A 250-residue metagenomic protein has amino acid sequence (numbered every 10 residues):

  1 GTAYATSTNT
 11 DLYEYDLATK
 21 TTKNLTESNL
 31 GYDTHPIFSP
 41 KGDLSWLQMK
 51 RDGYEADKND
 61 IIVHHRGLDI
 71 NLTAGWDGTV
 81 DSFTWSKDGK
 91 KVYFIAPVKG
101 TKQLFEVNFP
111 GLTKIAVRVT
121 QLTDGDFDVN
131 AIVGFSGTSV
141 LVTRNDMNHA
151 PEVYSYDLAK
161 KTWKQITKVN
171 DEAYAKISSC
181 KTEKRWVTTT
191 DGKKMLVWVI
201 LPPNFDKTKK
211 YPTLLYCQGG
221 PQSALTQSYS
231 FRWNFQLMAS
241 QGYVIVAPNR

Functional and structural regions predicted by a protein language model:
G1-Y13, N24-T34, L47-I62, T73-D81 (+3 more regions): A flexible loop/linker signature enriched in serine peptidases of the S9 family
D16-K20, H65-L68, N108-L112, D157-K161: Short loop/turn segments that connect beta-strands within beta-propeller blades
T19-T21, Y32, L68, F127-D128 (+2 more regions): Short acidic/polar mixed-charge low-complexity motifs
K20-N24, L68-N71, K114-V119, T162-Q165 (+1 more regions): Predominantly a core beta-strand signature of beta-propeller blades across repeat-based propeller domains
N29, L72-S82, R118-I132, T167-S178: Conserved blade-ending motifs and adjacent loop-strand segments that build the rim/top face of beta-propeller domains
H35-L44, F83-K91, I132-S139, T189: Blade-terminus and WD-like Trp-Asp/Gly-His loop motifs, strongest in beta-propeller folds
K87-G89, L104, L112: Long hydrophobic segments that form regular secondary structure
N130-R250: Serine-hydrolase catalytic core recognition
